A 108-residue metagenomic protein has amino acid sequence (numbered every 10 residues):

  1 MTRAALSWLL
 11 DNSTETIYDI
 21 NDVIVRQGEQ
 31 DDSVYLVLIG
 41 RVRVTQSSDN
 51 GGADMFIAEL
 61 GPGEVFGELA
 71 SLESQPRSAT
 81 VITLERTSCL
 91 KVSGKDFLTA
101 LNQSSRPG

Functional and structural regions predicted by a protein language model:
M1-S48, E64: Regulatory nucleotide-sensing modules
A5, D11, F56-G108: Cyclic-nucleotide recognition modules
I24-Q27, I39, G51-G52, A58 (+1 more regions): Residue-level signal for alpha-helical context at structural boundaries
Q30-D31, A53-D54, Q75: Exposed loop/turn and edge beta-strand positions of beta-sandwich/beta-sheet ligand-binding modules
R43, G51, L98: Flexible, glycine-rich phosphate/dinucleotide-binding loops and adjacent beta-alpha linkers at cofactor/substrate
S47-N50, S71-L72: Short polar/acidic secondary-structure junctions
N50-G51, P107: Feature targets compositionally biased, intrinsically disordered low-complexity regions with long contiguous runs
